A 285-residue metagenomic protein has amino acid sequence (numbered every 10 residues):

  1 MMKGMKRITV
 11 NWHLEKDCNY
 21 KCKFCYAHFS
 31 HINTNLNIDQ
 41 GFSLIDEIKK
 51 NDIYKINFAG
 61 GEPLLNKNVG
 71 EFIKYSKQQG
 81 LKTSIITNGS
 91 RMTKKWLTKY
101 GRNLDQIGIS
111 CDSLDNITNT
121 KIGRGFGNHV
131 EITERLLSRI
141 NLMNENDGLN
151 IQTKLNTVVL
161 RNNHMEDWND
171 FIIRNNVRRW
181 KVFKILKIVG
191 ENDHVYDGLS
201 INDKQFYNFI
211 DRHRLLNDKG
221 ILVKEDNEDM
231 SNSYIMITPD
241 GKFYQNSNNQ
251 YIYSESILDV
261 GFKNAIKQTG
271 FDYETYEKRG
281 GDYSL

Functional and structural regions predicted by a protein language model:
M2-S84, R91-T98: Conserved alpha-helical substructure of the radical SAM core
T9-N11, K55-N57, K82-S84, Q106-G108 (+2 more regions): Structural preference for beta-strand elements that scaffold enzyme active sites
L14, G60-G61, I85-G89, C111-S113 (+2 more regions): A cross-domain feature marking catalytic cores of carbohydrate-active enzymes and several ubiquitous metabolic/repair
Y20, N66, L114-N116, I188: Active-site loop signature of alpha/beta-hydrolase-fold enzymes
K50, Q78, G101-R102, G148 (+1 more regions): Residues at the C-terminal ends
F72-I73, T98-D105, G123-R124, Y196-D197: Short low-complexity, flexible loop/linker segments enriched in glycine and/or proline with clustered acidic
K95-L114, F171-V182: Structural recognition of alpha->loop->beta junctions
N116-L285: Radical SAM enzyme [4Fe-4S]-AdoMet core and its adjacent flexible, acidic and glycine-rich loops/tails across
